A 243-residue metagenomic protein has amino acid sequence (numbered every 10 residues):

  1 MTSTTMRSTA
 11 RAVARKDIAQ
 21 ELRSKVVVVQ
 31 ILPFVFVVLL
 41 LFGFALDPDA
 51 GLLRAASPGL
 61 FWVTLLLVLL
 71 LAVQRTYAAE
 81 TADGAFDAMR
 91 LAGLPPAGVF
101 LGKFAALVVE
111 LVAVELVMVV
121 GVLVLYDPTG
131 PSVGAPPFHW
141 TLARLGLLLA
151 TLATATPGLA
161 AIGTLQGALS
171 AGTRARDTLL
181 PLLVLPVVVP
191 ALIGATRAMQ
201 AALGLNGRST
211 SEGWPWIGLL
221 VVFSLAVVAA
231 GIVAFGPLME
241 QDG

Functional and structural regions predicted by a protein language model:
M1-I31: Aromatic- and glycine-rich beta-strand/loop motifs that create alpha-glucan
T2, V124, S224-G243: Junction motif at the cytosolic side of a transmembrane helix
K25-D47, W62-L66, L183-G194, F223-V228: Hydrophobic alpha-helical transmembrane segments of multi-pass membrane transport/permease proteins
A45-A56, V120-T151, M199-I217: Membrane-interfacial helix-loop-helix connectors in multipass membrane proteins
S57-V73, Y77: Long, hydrophobic alpha-helical segments
L70-R90: Transmembrane helix boundary and interhelical loop/hinge segments in multi-pass membrane proteins
P96-L123: Selective transmembrane-helix segments that form parts of the transport pathway or gating/packing helices in multipass
G146, T151-L185, P237-G243: A structural motif at transmembrane helix-loop-helix junctions in multipass membrane proteins
